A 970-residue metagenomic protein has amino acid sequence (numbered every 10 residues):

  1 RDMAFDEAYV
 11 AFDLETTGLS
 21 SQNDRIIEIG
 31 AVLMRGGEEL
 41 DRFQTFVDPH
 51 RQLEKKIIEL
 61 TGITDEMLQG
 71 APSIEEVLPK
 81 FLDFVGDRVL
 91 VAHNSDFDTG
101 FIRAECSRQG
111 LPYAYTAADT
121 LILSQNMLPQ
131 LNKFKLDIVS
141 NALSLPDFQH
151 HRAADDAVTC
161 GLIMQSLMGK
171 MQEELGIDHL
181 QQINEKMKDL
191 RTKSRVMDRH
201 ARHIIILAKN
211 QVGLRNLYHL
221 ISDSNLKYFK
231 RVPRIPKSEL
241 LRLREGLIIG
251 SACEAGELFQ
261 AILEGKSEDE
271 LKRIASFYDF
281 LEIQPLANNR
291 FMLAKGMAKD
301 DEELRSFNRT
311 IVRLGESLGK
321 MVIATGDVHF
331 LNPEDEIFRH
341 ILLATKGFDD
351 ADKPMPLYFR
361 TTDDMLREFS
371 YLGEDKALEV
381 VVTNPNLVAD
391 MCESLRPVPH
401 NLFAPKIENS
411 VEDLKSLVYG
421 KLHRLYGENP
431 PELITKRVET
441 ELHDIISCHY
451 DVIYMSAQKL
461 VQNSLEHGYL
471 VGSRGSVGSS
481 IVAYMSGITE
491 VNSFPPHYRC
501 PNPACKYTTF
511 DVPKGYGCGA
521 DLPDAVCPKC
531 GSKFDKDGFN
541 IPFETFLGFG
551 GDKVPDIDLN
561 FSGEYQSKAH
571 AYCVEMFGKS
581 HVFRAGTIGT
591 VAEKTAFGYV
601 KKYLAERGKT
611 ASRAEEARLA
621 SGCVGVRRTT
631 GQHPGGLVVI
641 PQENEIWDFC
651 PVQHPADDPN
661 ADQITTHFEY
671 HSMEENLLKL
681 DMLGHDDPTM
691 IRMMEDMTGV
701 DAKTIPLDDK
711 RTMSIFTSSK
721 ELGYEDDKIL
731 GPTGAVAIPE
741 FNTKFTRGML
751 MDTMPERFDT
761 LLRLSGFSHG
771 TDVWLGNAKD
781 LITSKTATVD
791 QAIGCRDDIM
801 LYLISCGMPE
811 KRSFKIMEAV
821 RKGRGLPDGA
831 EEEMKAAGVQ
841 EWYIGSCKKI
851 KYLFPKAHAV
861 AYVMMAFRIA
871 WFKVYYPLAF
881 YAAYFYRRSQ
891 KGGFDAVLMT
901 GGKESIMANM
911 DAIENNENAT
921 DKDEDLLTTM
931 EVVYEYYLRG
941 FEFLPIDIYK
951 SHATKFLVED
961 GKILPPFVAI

Functional and structural regions predicted by a protein language model:
R1, V10, E39, Q69 (+11 more regions): Phosphodiester-processing cores and adjacent nucleic acid-binding clamps
R1-E28, V32-E38: Entry/capping segment at the start of metal-dependent catalytic domains with acidic active-site entry clusters
L33-Q52, G517: Short glycine-rich, Thr/Ser-proximal phosphate-binding strand/loop in the N-terminal lobe of ATP-dependent enzymes
R51-K56, F134-K135: Short, glycine/polar-rich helix-capping loops at beta-to-alpha or helix-loop-helix junctions that flank or form
E59-L78: Metal-dependent phosphoesterase signature
F81: A structured beta-alpha segment of the ubiquitous adenosine-cofactor-binding alpha/beta core
F330, L342, D349, N409-I970: Noncatalytic, beta-rich nucleic-acid-contacting surfaces in large DNA/RNA-processing enzymes
